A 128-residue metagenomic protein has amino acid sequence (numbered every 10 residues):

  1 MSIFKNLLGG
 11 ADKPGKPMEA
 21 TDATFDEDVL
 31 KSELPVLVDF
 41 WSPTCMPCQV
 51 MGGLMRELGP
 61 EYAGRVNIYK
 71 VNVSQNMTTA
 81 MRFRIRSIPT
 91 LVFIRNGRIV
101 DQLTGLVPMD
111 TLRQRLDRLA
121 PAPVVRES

Functional and structural regions predicted by a protein language model:
M1-L37, S42-R65, M77-T78, T90 (+1 more regions): Proteins that catalyze or organize thiol-disulfide redox chemistry and the adjacent proteostasis machinery handling
V71-M81: Structural microenvironment flanking redox-active thiols in thiol-disulfide oxidoreductases
S87: Glycine-rich phosphate-binding loop
